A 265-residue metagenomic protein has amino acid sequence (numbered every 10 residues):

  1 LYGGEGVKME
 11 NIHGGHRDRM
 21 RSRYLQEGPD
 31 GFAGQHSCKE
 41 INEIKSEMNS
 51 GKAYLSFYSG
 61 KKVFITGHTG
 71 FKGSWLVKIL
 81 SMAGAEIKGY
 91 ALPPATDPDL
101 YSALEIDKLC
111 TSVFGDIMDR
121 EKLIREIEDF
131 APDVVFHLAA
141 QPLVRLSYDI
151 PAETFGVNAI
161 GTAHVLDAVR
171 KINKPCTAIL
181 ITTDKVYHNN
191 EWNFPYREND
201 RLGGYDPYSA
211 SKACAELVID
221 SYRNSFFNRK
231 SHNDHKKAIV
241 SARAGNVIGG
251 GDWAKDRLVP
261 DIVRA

Functional and structural regions predicted by a protein language model:
Y2-A244, I248: N-terminal Rossmann-like NAD(P)+-binding domain of SDR-like oxidoreductases, especially those catalyzing
V259-A265: Alpha-helical substrate-binding/gating segment
